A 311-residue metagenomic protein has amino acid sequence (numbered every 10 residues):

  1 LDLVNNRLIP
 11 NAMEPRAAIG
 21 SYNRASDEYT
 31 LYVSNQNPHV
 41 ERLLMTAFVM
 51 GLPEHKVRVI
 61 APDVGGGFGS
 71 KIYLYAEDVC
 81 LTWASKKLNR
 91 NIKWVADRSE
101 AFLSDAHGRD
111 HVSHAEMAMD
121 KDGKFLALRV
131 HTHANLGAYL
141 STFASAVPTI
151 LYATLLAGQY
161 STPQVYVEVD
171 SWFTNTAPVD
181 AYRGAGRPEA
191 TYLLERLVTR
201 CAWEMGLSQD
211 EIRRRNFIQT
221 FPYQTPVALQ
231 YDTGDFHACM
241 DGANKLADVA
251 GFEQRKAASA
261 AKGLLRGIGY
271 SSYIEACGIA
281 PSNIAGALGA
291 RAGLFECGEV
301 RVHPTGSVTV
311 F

Functional and structural regions predicted by a protein language model:
L1-A18, D110-L197, I279-A280, I284-E296: Glycine-rich loop/linker segments at domain edges
L1-L44, S145-S161, V179, D235-A285 (+1 more regions): Extended, polar/acidic
A12, G69-K121, V179-E204, T225-A250: Glycine-rich and small/hydrophobic secondary-structure elements
P15, A25-Y29, L52-K56, L88-I92 (+6 more regions): Short coil/turn connectors at secondary-structure junctions
A18-L88, S145-L155, R183-E211, G242 (+3 more regions): Alpha-helical support elements that line or immediately flank enzyme active sites and cofactor-binding pockets
N35-P38, P62-G67, A96-A106, T132-G137 (+2 more regions): Acidic, glycine-rich active-site loops and adjacent beta-strand->loop/helix elements that engage anionic groups
H55-P62, N89-S99, L126-H131, T162 (+3 more regions): Beta-strand segments within the central parallel beta-sheet cores of soluble alpha/beta enzyme folds
V59-P62, F173-P178, R214-Q224, H303-V308: Short acidic (Asp/Glu) and glycine-rich catalytic loops that position anionic groups and cofactors
